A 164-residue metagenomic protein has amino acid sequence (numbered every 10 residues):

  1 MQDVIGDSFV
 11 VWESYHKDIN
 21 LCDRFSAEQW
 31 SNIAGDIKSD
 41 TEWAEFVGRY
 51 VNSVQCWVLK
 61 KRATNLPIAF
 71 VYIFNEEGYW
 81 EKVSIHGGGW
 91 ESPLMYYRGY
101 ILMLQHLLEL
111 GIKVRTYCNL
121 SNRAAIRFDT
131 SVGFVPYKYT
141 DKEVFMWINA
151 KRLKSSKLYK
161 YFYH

Functional and structural regions predicted by a protein language model:
M1-K17, L21, L153-H164: Conserved N-terminal entry element of GNAT/NAT acetyltransferase domains
E13-H16, N20-T41: Helix-loop element at the rim of GNAT/NAT acetyltransferase active sites that forms part of the acceptor-substrate
G35-Q55, R62: Active-site rim helix/loop that mediates acceptor-substrate recognition in acyltransferases
V58, N65-N75, K82-S84: Conserved beta-strand in the GNAT
F74, R115-T130: Conserved beta-strand-loop-alpha-helix junction that forms the acyl-donor binding cleft
S84-Y96, N119: A short, internal acetyl-CoA/4′-phosphopantetheine-binding micro-motif in the GNAT/acyltransferase core
S92-E109, R127, S131: Conserved acetyl-CoA-binding loop-helix of GNAT-fold acetyltransferases
Y117, G133-K151: Conserved catalytic-core motifs of GNAT/GCN5-like acyltransferases
